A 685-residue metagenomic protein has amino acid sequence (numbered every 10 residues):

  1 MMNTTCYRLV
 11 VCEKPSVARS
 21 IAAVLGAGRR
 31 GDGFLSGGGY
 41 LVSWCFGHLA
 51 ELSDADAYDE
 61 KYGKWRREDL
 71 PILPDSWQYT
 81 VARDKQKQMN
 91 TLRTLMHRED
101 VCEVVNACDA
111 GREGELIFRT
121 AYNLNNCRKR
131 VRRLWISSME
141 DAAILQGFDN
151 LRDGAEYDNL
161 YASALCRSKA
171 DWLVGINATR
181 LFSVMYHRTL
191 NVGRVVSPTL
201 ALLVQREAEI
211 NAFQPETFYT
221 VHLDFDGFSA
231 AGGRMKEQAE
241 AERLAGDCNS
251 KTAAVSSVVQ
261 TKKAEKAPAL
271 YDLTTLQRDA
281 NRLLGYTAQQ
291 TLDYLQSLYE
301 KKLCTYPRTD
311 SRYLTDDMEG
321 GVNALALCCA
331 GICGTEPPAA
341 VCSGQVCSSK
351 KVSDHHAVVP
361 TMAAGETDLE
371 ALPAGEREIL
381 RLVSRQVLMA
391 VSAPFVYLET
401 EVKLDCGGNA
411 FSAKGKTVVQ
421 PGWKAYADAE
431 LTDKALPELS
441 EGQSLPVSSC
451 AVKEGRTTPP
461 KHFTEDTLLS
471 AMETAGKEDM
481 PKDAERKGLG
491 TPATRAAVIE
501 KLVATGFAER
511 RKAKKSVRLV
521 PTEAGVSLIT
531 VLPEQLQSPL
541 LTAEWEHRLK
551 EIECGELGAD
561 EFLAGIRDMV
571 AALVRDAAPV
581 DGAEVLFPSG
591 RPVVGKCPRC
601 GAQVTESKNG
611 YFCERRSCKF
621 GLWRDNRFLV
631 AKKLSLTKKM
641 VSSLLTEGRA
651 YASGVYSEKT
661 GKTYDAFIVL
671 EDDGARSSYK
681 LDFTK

Functional and structural regions predicted by a protein language model:
M1-L165, W172, P459: Intrinsically disordered, low-complexity regulatory segments
T5-L9, G31, M96, L124 (+5 more regions): Basic, low-complexity terminal or inter-domain segments flanking catalytic cores
C6-L9, A107-A110, H187-T189, Q260-A269 (+3 more regions): Conserved short loop/turn motifs at secondary-structure junctions
P15-A22, G39-V42, F46, A82-R93 (+19 more regions): Amphipathic alpha-helical transducer elements in NTP-driven molecular machines
V101-V104, T120-R133, L190, R194 (+3 more regions): Feature marking long nucleic-acid-engaging regions of large polymerase/nuclease enzymes
A143-F225, Q260-A264: C-terminal or mid-to-C-terminal helical accessory/interaction module adjacent to the motor/catalytic core
A155, E237-Y271, Q277: Metal- or metallocofactor-binding catalytic centers and their adjacent structured scaffolds across diverse enzyme
